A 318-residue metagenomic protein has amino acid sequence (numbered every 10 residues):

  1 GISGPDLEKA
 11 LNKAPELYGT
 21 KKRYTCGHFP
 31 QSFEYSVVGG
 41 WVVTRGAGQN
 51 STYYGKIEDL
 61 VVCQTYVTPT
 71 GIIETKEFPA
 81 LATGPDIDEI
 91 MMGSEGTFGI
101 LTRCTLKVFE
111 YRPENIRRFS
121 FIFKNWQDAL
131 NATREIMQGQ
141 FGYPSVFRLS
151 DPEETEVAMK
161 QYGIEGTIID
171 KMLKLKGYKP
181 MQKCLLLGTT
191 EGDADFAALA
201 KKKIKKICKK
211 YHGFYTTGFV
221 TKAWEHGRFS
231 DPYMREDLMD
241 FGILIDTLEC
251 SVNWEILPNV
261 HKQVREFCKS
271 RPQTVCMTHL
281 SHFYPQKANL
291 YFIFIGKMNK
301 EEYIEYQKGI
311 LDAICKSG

Functional and structural regions predicted by a protein language model:
I2-R148: FAD-binding subdomain of flavoenzyme oxidoreductases
L130-A313: C-terminal substrate-recognition/cap domain of FAD-linked oxidoreductases
I314-G318: Short, intrinsically disordered, charge-balanced linker/junction segments flanking boundaries in proteins
